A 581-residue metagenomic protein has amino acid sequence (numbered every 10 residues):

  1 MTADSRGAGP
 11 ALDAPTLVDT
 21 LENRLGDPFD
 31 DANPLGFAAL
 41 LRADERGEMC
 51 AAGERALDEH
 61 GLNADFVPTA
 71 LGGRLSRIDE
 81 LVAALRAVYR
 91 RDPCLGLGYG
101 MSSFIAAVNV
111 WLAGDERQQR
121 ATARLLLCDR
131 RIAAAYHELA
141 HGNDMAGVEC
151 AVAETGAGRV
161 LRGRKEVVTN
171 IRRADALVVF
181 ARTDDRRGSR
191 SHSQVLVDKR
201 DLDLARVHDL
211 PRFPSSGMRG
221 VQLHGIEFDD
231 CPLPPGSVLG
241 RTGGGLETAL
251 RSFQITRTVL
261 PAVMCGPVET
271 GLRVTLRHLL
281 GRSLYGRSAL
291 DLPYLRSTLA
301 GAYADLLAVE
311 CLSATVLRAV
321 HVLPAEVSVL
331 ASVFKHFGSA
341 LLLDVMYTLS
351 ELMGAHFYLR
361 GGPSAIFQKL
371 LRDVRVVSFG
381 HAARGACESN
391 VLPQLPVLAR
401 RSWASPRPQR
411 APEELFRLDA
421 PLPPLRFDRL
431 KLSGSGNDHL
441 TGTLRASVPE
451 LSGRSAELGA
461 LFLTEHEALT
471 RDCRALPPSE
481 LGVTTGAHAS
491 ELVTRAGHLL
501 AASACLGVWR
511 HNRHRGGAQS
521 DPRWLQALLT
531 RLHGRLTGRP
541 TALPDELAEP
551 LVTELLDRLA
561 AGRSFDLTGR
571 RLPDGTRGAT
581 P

Functional and structural regions predicted by a protein language model:
M1-G100, A121, L430-T484, L492-A496 (+6 more regions): Amphipathic, small/basic residue-rich leader segments at the start of a protein or domain
L41-R42, L307-F337, Y347-Y358: C-terminal helix-coil-helix/basic helical segment that borders enzyme active sites and/or dimer interfaces and provides
L97-R117, G142, G158, L280: N-terminal glycine-rich flavin-associated loop
C128-H137: A short, Trp-centered hydrophobic/proline-enriched beta-strand micro-motif
R164-H208: A short core secondary-structure module
S215-D305, E413-A504: Glycine-rich beta->alpha junctions and the first turn(s) of the following alpha-helix
L276-L280, Y294-P324, S339, H511: Loop-to-helix element that buttresses phosphate recognition and phosphoryl-transfer chemistry
H336-F427, G534-P581: Alpha-helix capping/hinge segments and adjacent helical runs
